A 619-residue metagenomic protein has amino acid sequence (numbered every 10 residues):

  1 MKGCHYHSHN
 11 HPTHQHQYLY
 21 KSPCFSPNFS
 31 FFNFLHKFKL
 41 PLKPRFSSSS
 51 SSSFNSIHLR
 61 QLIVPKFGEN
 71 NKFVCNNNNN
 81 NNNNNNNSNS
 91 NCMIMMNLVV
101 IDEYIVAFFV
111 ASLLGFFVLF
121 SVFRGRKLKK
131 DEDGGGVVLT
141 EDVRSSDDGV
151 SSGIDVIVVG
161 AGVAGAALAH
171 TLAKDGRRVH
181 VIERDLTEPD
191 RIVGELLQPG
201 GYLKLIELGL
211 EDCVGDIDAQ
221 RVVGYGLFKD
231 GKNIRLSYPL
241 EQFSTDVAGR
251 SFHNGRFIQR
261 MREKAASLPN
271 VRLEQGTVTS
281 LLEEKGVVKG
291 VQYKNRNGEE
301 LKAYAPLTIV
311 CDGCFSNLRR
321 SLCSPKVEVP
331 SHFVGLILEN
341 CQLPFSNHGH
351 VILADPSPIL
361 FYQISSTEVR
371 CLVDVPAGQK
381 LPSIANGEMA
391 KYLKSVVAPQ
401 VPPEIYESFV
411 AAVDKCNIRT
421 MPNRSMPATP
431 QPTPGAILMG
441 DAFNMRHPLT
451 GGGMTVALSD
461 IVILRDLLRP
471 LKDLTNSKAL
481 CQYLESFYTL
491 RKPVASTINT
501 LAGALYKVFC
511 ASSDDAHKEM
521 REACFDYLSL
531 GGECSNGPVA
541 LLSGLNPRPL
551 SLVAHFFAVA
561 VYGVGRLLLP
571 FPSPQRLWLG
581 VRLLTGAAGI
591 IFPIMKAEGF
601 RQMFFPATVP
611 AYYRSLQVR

Functional and structural regions predicted by a protein language model:
M1-V100, K129-L139: Short, low-complexity, Lys/Arg-enriched N-terminal segments of secretory-pathway carbohydrate enzymes
F109-L113, F117-R126, V410, D466-R619: C-terminal helical "tail/cap" subdomain of flavin- and related membrane-associated enzymes
L119-G153, G298, D441: A short, basic/flexible loop-to-alpha-helix module at the beginning of a structural domain
R144-A164, H180: Beta1/beta-strand and adjacent pyrophosphate-binding region of the FAD-binding site in flavoprotein oxidoreductases
D147-S151, K264-V401: Predominantly flavin-linked oxidoreductase catalytic cores and closely associated redox partners
I157-A161, H170-V193: Glycine-rich FAD pyrophosphate-binding loop
G200-R262, E284-V287, K294: A conserved beta-strand/loop capping segment in the N-terminal third of enzymes that catalyze redox or closely related
L381-Y488: FAD/FMN-dependent oxidoreductases across multiple families
